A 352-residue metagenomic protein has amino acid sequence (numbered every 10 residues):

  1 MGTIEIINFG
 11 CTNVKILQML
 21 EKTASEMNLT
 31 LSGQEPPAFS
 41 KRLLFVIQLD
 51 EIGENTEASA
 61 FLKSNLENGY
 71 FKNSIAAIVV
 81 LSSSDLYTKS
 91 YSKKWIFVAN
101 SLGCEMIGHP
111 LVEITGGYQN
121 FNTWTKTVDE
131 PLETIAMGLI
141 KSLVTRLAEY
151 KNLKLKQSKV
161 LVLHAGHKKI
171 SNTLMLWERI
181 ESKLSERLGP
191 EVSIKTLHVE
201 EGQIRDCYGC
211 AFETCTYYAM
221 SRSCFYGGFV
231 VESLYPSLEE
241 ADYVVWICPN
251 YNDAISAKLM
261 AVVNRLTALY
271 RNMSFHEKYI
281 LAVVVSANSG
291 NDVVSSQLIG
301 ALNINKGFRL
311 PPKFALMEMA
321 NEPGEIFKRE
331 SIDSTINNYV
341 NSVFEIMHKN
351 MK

Functional and structural regions predicted by a protein language model:
G2-K168, N172-E191, Y235-E240, C248 (+1 more regions): FMN-binding flavodoxin-like domain, especially the glycine-rich phosphate-binding loop
V192-D206: Immediate flanking context of iron-sulfur cluster ligation sites
T196-L197, W246-C248: Short, conserved beta-strand edge motifs with alternating hydrophobic and charged residues
L197-E200, G228, R265: Homeobox/homeodomain signature
G202-S233: Cysteine-cluster motifs in flexible loop/terminal segments that predominantly coordinate metals
V230, E240-Y243: Flexible loop/N-cap segments at domain edges
